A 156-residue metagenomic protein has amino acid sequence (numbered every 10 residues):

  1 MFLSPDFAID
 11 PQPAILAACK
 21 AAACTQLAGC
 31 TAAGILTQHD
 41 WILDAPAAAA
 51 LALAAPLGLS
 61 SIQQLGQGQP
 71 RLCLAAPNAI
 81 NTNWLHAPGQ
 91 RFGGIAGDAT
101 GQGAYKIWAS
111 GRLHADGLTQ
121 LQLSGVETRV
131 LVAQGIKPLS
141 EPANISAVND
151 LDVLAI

Functional and structural regions predicted by a protein language model:
M1-I156: Cofactor- and metal-binding active-site motifs of prokaryotic enzymes that mediate redox/radical or nucleophilic
